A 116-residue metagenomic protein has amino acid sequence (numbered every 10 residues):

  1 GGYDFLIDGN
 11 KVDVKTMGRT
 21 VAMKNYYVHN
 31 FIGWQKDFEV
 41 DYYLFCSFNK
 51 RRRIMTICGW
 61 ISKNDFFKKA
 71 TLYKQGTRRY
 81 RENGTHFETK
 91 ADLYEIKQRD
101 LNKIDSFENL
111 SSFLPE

Functional and structural regions predicted by a protein language model:
G1-N10, K15-E116: Nucleic-acid endonuclease domains
